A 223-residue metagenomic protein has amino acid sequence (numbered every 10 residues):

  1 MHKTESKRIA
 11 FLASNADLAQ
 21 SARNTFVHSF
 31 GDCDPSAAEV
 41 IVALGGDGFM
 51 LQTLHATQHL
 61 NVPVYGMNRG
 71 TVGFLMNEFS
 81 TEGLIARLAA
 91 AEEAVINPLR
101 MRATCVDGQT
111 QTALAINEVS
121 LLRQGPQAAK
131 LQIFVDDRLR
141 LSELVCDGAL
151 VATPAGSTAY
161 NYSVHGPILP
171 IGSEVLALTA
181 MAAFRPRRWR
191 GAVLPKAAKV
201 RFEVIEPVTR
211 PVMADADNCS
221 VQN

Functional and structural regions predicted by a protein language model:
M1-L44, M50-H59, F79-A94, R102-A113: ATP/NTP phosphate-donor binding region
G46-F49, G70-V72, A155-T158: Short glycine-rich anion-binding loops that position phosphate/pyrophosphate groups of nucleotides and phosphorylated
N61-P63: Proline-centered loop/turn at the N-terminus of a beta-strand
V72-G148: Catalytic core of DAGKc-family lipid kinases
L88-E92, P170-E174, L178, A183 (+2 more regions): Structural signature of FAD isoalloxazine-binding scaffolds in flavoprotein oxidoreductases
A113, L121, P126, D136-R140 (+1 more regions): ATP/nucleoside-binding phosphotransfer catalytic cores, i.e., glycine-rich phosphate-binding loops
E143-C146, L150-R187: Gly/Ser/Thr-rich active-site loops/lids in small-molecule metabolic enzymes that frequently grip phosphoryl groups
